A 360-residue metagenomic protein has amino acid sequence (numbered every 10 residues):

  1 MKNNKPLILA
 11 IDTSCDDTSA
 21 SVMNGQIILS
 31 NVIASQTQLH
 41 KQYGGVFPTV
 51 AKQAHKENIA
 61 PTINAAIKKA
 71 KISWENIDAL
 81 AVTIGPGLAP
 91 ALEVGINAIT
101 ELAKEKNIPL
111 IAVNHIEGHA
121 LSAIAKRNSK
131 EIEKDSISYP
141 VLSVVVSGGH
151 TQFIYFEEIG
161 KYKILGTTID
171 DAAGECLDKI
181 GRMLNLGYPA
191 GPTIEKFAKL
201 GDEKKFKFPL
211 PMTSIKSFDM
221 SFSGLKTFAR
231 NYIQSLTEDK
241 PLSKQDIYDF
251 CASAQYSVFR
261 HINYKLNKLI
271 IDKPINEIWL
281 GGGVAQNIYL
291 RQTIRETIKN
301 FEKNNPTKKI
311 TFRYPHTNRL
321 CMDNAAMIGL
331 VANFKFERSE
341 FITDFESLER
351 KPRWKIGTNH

Functional and structural regions predicted by a protein language model:
M1-N4, V113-V141, V331: Conserved phosphate-binding catalytic cores of ATP/NTP-utilizing and phosphoryl-transfer enzymes
K2-I8, T13-S14, S21, N31 (+5 more regions): A short helix-loop
K5-N76, V82-P86, H115: N-terminal beta-alpha supersecondary unit
T62-D78, E131, T237-K240, K265-N276: Phosphate/pyrophosphate-binding loops at sites that engage ATP/ADP/AMP, CoA/4′-phosphopantetheine, polyphosphate
V82-P86, L102, S147, I278-N287: Glycine-rich beta-strand-to-loop/alpha-helix junction loops that act as flexible
L92, I275-T297, T317: Glycine-rich phosphate-binding loops at beta-strand->alpha-helix junctions
A112-V113, R295-I328, I342: Conserved phosphate-binding/catalytic loops in two-lobed NTP-binding clefts
H119-S122, P315-N359: Glycine-rich phosphate-binding/hydrolytic loop that grips phosphoryl groups
